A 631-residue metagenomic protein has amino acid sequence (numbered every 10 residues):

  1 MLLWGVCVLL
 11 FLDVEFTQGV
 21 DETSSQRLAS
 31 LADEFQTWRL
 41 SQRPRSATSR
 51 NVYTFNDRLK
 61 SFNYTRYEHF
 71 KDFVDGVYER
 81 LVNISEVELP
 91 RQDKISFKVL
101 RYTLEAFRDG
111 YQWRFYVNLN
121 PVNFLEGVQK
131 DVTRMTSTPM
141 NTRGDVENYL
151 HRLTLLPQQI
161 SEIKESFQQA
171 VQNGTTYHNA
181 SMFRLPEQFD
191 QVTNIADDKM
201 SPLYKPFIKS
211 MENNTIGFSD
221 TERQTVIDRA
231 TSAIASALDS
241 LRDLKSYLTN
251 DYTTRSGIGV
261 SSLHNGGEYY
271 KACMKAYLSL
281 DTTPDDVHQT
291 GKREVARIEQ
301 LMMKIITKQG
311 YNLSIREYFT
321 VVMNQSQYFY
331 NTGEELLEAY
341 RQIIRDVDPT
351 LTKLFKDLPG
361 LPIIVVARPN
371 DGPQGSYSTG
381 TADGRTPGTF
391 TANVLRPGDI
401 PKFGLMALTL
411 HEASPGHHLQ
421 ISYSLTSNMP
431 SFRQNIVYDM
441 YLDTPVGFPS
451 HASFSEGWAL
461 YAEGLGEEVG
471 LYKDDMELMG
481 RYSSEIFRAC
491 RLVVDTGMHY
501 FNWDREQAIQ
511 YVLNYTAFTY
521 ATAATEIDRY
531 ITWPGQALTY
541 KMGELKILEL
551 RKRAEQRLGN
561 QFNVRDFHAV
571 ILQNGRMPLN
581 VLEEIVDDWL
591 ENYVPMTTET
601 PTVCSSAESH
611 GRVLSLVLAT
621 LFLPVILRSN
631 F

Functional and structural regions predicted by a protein language model:
L2-Q18, S615-R628: Cleavable N-terminal signal peptides of Sec/SRP-targeted secreted and luminal proteins
V8-C604: N-terminal maturation segment of proteins
T597-V617: C-terminal GPI-anchoring signal of eukaryotic secretory precursors
T600-C604, F622-F631: Non-catalytic terminal regions of proteins
